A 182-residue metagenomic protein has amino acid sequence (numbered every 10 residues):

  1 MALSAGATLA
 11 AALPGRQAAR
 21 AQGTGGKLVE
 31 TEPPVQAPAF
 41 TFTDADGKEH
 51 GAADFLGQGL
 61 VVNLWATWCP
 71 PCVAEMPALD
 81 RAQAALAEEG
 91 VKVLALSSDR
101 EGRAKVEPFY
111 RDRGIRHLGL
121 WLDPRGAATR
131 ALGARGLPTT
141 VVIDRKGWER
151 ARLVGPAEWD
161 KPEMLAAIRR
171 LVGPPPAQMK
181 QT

Functional and structural regions predicted by a protein language model:
M1-R20: N-terminal export signals
A21-A52: N-terminal "domain-start" segment that seeds a small globular fold
A52-P70: Short active-site neighborhood of thiol/selenol oxidoreductases, capturing the structured segment around
G59-L60, V91, P138, W148: Alpha/beta-hydrolase fold active-site loops
L60-V62, L94-L96, V141: Conserved hydrophobic packing residues within short motifs/helices of P-loop NTPase cores of ABC-family ATPases
A74-R113, P124-R130: Structural microenvironment flanking redox-active thiols in thiol-disulfide oxidoreductases
R111-R116, D123-R170: Thiol/disulfide oxidoreductase modules built on the thioredoxin-like
P174-T182: Non-globular targeting/processing and membrane-anchoring segments
